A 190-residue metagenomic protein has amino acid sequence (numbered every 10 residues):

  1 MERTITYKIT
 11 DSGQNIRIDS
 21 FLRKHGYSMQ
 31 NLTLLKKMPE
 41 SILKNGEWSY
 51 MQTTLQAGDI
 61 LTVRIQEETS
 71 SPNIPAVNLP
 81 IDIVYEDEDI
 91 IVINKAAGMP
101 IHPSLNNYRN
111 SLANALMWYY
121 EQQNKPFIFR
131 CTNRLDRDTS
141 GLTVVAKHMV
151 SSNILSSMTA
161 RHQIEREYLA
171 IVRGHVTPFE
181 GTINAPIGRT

Functional and structural regions predicted by a protein language model:
M1-T190: RNA pseudouridine synthases
